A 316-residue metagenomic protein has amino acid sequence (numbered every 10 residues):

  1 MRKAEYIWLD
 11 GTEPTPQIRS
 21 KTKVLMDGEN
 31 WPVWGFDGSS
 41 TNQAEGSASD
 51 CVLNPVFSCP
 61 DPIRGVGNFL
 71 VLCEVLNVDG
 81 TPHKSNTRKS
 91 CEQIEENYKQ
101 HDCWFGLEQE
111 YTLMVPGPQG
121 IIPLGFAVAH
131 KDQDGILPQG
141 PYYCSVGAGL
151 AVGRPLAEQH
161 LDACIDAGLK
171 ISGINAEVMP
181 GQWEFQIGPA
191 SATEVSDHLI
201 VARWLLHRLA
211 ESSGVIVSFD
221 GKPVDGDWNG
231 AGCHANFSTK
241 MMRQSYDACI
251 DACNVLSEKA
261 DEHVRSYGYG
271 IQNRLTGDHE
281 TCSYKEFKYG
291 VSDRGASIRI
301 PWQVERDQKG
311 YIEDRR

Functional and structural regions predicted by a protein language model:
M1-R316: Glycine-rich, acidic/polar active-site loops that bind/position phosphate-bearing ligands
